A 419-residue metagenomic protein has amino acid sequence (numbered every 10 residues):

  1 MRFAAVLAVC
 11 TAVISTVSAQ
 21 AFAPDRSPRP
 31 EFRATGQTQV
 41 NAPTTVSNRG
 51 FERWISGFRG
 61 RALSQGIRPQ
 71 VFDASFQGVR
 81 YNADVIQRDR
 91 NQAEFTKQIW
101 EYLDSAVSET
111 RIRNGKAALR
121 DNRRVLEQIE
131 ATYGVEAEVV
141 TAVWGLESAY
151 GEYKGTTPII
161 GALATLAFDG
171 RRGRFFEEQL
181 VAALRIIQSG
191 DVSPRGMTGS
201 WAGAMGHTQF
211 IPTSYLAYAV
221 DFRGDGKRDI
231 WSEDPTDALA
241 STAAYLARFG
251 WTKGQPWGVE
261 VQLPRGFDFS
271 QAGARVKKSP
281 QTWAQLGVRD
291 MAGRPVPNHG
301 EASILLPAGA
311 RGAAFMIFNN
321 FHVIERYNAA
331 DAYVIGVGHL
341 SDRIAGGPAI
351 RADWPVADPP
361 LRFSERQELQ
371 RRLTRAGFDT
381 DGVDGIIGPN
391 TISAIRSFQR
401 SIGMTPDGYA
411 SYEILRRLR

Functional and structural regions predicted by a protein language model:
A4-S15: Bacterial N-terminal signal peptides
A19-R49, Q70, A349-D353: Proline-rich, low-complexity linker regions of envelope-associated factors in Gram-negative bacteria
G36-P43, I55-F58, E101-I112: Acidic/histidine-rich, surface-exposed loop or edge segments in extracytoplasmic proteins
N41, R49-F58, F363-L369, D384-I392: Primarily a LysM-type cell-wall glycan-binding module
P43-Y81: Mature N-terminal segment immediately following signal peptide/propeptide cleavage in secreted/periplasmic
I67-H299, G312-I317, F321-S341, A345-F363 (+2 more regions): Catalytic glycan-binding domains that act on GlcNAc-containing polysaccharides
G300-F315, F363-L373: Short glycine/proline-rich, acidic loop/turn segments that cap or connect secondary-structure elements
L361-R366, T374-L418: Short acidic, glycine/serine/threonine-rich helix-capping segments at coil-helix boundaries
